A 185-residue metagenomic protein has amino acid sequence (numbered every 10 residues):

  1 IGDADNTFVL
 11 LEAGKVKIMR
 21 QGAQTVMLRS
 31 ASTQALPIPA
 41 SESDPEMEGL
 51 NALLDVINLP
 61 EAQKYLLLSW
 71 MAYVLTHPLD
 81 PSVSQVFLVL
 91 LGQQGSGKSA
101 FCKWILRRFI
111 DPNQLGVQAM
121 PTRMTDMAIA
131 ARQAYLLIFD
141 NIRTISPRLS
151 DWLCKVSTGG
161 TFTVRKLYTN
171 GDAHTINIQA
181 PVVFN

Functional and structural regions predicted by a protein language model:
I1-L28, L79: Intein modules and their embedded homing endonuclease domains
F8-E12, S99, S146-R148, R165: Short helix/loop capping segments that flank catalytic or ligand/cofactor-binding pockets
R20-Q133: P-loop NTPase catalytic core of nucleic-acid-dependent motor ATPases
Q85, Q133-Y135, G160, I178-P181: Short glycine-/polar-rich loops that comprise or flank the Walker A/P-loop and associated switch/sensor motifs
V89, L136-I138, V183-F184: Structural motif
I110, S150-A173: Conserved catalytic/switch belt of AAA+ P-loop NTPases
M127-A130, K166-N185: AAA+/SF3 P-loop NTPase mechanochemical coupling elements
L136-S157: Conserved AAA+/SF3 P-loop NTPase catalytic/coupling segment centered on the Walker-B
